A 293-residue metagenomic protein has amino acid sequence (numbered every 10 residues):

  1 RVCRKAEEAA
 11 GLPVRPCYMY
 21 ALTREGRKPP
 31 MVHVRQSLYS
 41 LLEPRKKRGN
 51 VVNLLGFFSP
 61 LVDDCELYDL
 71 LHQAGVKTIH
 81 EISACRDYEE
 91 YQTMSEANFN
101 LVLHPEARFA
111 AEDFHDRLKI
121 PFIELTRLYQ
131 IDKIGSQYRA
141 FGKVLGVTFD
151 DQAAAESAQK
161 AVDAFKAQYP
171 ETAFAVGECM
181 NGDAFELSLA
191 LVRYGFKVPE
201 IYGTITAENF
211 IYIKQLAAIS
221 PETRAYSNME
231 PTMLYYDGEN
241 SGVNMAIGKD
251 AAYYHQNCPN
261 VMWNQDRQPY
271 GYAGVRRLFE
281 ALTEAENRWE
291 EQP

Functional and structural regions predicted by a protein language model:
R1-P293: An N-terminal assembly and electron-transfer interface module characteristic of large anaerobic redox and radical
